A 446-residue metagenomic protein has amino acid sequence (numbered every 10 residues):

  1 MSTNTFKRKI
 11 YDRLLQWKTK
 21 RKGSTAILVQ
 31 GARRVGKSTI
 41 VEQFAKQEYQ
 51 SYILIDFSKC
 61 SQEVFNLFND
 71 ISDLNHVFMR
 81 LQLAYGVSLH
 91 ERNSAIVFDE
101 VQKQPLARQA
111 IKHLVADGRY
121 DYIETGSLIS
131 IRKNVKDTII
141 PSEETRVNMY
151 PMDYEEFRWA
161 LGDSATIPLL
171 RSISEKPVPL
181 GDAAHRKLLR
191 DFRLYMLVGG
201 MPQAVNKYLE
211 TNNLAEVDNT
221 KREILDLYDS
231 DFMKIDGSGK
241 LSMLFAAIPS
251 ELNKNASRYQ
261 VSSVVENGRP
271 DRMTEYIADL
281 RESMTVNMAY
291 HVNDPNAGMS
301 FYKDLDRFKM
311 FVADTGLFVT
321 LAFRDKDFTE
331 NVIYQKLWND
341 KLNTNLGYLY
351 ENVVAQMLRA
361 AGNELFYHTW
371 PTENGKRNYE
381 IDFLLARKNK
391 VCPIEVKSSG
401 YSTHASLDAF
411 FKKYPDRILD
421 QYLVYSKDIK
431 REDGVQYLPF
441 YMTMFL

Functional and structural regions predicted by a protein language model:
S2-N4, K18-T25, R34, Q43 (+3 more regions): A cross-kingdom feature that marks ATP-driven nucleic-acid transaction machinery
V29: Hydrophobic anchor at the beta1->P-loop junction of P-loop NTPases
K37: Conserved lysine of the Walker
K46-E63: Conserved catalytic segments around the Walker B and adjacent sensor/switch elements of P-loop NTPase domains
K59-R92: Short glycine-rich substrate-engagement loop in P-loop NTPases that contacts/grips substrate
V97, D121-S127, N148, F157: Structural recognition of the conserved hydrophobic beta-strand(s) that form the central parallel beta-sheet of P-loop
H113, S130-R146, R158-D163: Short regulatory helix/loop adjacent to the ATP-binding pocket of P-loop NTPases
G162-Y350: Interdomain hinge/linker elements that couple catalytic modules in large macromolecular machines
